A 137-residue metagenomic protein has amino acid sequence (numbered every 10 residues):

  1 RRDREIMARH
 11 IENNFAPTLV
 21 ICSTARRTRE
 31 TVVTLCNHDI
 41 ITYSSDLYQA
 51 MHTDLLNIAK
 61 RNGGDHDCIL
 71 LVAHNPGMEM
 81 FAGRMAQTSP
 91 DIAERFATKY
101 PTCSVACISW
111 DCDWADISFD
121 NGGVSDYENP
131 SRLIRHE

Functional and structural regions predicted by a protein language model:
R1-D54, E79, R84-A86, D91 (+2 more regions): Active-site-proximal alpha-helix that buttresses catalytic centers in soluble enzyme cores
A16, G64-D65, P101, D120: Residue-level preference for short coil/turn positions at secondary-structure junctions
T18, G64-A73: Generic beta-sheet signal
L47-A50, D111, P130: Short, solvent-exposed coil/turn elements at secondary-structure transition points
L56-D65: Short, surface-exposed amphipathic charged segments that create phosphate/polyanion-binding patches used for binding
A86-G123, Y127: Domain-level recognition of soluble alpha/beta enzyme cores, biased toward histidine phosphatases/phosphomutases
Y127-E137: Short, cationic low-complexity segments
